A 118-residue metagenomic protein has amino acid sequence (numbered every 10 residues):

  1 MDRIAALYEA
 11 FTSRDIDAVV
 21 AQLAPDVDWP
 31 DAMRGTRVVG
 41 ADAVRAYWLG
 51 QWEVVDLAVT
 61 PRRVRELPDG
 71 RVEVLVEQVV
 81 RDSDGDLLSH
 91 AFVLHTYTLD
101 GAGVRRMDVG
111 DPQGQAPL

Functional and structural regions predicted by a protein language model:
M1-Q22, D26, Q115-L118: Short, low-complexity N-terminal intrinsically disordered segments enriched in polar/charged residues
M1-Y8, D31-M33, G50-E53, R106: Short, mixed-charge, low-aromatic patches
I16-A21, P25-P68: A solvent-exposed, acidic/Ser-Thr-rich amphipathic alpha-helical stretch
R45-L118: A beta-strand edge to alpha-helix "cap/lid" segment located at domain peripheries
